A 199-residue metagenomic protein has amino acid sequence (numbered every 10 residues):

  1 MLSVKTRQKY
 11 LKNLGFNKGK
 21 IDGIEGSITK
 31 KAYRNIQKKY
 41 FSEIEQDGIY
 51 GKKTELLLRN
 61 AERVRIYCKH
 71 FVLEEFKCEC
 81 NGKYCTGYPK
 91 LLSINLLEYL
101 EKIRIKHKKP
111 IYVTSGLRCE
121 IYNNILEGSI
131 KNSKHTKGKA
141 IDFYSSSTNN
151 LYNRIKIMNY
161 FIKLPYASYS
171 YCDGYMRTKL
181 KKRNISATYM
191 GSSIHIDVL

Functional and structural regions predicted by a protein language model:
M1-L58: Short acidic, glycine/serine/threonine-rich helix-capping segments at coil-helix boundaries
K18-G23, E43-E45, G82-S93, Y144-S147 (+1 more regions): Second-shell loop/turn segments in exported
K20-I21, E45-Q46, K109-L117, S168-Y175: Surface-exposed patches in mature extracellular/periplasmic domains of secreted proteins
E25, Y50, S115-L117, S145-S147: A mature extracytoplasmic/lumenal domain signature
D47, L117-D142: Short, surface-exposed glycine/acidic/tryptophan-bearing loops
N60-K108: Active-site acidic/histidine clusters and adjacent loop/turn architecture that either coordinate catalytic ions
L100-G128: Extended, low-complexity, intrinsically disordered C-terminal regulatory tails of eukaryotic serine/threonine kinases
K131-L199: Catalytic cores and adjacent binding grooves of peptidoglycan-active enzymes
